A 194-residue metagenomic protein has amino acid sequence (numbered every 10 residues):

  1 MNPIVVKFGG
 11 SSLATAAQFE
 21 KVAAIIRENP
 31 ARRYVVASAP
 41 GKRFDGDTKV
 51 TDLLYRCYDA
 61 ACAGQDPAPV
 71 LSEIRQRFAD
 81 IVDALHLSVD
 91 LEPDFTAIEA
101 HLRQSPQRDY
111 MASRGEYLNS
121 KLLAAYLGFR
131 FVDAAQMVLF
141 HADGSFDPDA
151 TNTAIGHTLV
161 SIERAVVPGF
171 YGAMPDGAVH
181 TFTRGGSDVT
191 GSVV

Functional and structural regions predicted by a protein language model:
M1-V194: Nucleotide/pyrophosphate-binding catalytic subdomain
